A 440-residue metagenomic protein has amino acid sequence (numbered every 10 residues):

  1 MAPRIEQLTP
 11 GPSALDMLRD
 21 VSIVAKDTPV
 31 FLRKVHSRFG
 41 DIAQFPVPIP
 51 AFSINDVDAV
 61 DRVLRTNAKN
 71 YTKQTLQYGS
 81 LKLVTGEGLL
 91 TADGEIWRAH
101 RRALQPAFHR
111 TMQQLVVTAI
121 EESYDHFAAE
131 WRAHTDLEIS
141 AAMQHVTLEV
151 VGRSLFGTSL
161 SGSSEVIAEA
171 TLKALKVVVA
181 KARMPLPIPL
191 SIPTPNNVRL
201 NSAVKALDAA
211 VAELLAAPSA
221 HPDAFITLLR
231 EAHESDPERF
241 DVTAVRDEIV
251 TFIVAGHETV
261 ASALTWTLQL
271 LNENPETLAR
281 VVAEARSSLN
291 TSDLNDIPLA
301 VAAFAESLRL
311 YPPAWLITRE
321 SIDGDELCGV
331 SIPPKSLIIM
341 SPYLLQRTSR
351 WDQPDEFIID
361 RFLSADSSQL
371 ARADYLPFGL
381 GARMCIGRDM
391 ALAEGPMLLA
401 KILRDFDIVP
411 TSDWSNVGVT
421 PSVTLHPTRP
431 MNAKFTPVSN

Functional and structural regions predicted by a protein language model:
A2-S37, F45, I49-A51, V57-A68 (+7 more regions): Cytochrome P450 catalytic-domain helical core, especially the substrate-recognition surface and oxygen-activation
R4-I5, R33-S37, Y124, L172-K173 (+3 more regions): Cytochrome P450 proximal C-terminal region
L8-L15, V117, E121, E169-K173 (+10 more regions): Cytochrome P450 I-helix active-site segment
R19-G40, E213, N290-C328: Conserved cytochrome P450 K-helix E-x-x-R motif and the immediately C-terminal K′/meander segment
A99, T291-S292, W315-L316, C328-V330 (+4 more regions): Cytochrome P450 heme-thiolate "Cys pocket" and heme-binding signature region
T259-L278, V282-E284, D389-F406: Cytochrome P450 catalytic-core helices
M340-S367: Conserved cytochrome P450 K-helix/beta-meander segment immediately N-terminal to the heme-binding cysteine loop
